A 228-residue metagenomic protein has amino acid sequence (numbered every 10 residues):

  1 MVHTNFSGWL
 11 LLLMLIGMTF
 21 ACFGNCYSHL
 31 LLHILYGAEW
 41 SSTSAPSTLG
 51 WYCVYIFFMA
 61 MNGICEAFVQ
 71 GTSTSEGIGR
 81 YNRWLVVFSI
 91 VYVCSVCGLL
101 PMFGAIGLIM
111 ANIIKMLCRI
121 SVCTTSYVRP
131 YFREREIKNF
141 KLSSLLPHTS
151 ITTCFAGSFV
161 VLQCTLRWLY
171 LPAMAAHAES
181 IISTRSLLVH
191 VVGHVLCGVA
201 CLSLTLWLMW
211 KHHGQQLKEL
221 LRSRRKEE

Functional and structural regions predicted by a protein language model:
M1-V86: Specific pore-lining/lateral-gate transmembrane helices of multi-pass inner-membrane transport and insertion machines
G8, L13, S44-T48, G77 (+4 more regions): Residue-level signature of transmembrane alpha-helical entry/exit and packing/kink sites in multi-pass membrane
T19-E39, C97-M102, T165-A178, G214: Short membrane-interface helical motifs at transmembrane helix boundaries in multi-pass membrane transporters
A60-G63, S89, V93-V96, M116-T124 (+3 more regions): Hydrophobic transmembrane alpha-helices of multi-pass small-molecule transporters
C65-E76, T124-L145: Alpha-helical transmembrane segments
C65-S95, A105-I120: Alpha-helical transmembrane segments of multi-pass membrane transporters/permeases
L85-Y92, L146-T165: Hydrophobic membrane-spanning alpha-helices of multi-pass integral membrane proteins
R129-L142, V160-E228: Membrane-proximal transmembrane or re-entrant/amphipathic helices at the cytosolic face
